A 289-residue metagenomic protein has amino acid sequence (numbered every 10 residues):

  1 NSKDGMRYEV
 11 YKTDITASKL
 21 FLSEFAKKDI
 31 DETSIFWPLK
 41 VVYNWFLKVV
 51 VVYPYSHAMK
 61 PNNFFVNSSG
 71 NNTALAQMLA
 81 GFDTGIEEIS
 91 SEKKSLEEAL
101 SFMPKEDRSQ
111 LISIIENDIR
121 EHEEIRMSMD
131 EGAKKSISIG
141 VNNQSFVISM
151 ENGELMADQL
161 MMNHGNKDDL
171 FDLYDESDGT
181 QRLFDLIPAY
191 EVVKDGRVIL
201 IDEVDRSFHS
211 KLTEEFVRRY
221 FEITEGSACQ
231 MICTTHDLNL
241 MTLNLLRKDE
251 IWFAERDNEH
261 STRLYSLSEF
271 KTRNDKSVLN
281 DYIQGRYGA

Functional and structural regions predicted by a protein language model:
N1, S101-M103, S136-G140, E154-M161 (+1 more regions): Short, well-ordered strand-loop elements centered on a beta-strand within folded domains, enriched for acidic residues
N1-K3, K12, L170-D175, R263-E269: Short amphipathic beta-strand/extended segments with alternating polar/hydrophobic composition
N1-S113: Electropositive, glycine-dotted interaction segments that contact anionic polymers or phosphate-rich ligands
I114-E191, V204-S210: Conserved ABC ATPase signature
D169, R197-V198: The start of beta-strands in P-loop NTPase/AAA+ ATPase cores
K194, F208-T213, L245: Conserved ATPase-coupling elements of RecA-like P-loop NTPase cores
I199-E203: Catalytic Walker B motif of ABC-type/P-loop ATPase nucleotide-binding domains
E215-A289: C-terminal lobe/lid and adjacent interdomain/linker elements of RecA-like ASCE P-loop ATPase modules
